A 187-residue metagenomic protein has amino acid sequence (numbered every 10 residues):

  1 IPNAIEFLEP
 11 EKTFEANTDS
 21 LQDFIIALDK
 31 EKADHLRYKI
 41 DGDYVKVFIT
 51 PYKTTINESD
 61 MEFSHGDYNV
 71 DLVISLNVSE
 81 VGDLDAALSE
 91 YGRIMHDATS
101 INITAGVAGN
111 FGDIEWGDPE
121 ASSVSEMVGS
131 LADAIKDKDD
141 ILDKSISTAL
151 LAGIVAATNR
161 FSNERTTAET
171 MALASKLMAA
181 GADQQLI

Functional and structural regions predicted by a protein language model:
I1-I187: Replace "Mg2+/Mn2+-dependent" with "divalent metal-dependent
